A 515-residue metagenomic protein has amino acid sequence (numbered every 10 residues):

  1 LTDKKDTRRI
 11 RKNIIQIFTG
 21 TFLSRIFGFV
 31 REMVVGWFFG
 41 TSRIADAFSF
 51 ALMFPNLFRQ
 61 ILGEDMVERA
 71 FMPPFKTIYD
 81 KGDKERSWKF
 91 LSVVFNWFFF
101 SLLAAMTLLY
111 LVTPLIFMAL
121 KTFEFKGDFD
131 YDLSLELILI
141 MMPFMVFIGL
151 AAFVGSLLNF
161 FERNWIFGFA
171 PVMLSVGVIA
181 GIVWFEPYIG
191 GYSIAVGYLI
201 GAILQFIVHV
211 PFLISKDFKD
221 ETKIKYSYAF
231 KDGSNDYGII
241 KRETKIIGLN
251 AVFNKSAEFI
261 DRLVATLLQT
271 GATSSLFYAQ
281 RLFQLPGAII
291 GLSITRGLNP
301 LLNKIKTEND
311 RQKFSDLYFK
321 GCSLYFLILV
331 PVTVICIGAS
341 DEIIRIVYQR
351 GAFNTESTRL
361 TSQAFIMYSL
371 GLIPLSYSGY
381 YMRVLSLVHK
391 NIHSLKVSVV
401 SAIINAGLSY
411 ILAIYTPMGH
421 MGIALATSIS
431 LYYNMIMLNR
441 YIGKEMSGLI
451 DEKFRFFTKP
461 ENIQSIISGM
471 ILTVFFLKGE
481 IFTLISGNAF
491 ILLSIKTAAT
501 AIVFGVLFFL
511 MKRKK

Functional and structural regions predicted by a protein language model:
L1-K515: Membrane-embedded alpha-helical bundles of multi-pass transporters/translocases, especially carrier/permease families
